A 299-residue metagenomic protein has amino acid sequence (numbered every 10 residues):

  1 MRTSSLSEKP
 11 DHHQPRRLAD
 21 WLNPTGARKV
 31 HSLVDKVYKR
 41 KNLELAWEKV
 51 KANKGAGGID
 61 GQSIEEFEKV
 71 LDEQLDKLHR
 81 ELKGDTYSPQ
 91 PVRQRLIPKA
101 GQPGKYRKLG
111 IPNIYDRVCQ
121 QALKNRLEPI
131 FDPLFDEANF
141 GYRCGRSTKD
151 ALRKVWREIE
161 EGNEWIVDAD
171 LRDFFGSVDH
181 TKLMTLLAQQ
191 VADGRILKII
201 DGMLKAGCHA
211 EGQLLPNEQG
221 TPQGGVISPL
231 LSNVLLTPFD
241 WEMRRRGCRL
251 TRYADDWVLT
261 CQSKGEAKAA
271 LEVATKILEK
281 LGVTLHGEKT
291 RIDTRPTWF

Functional and structural regions predicted by a protein language model:
M1-D72: Non-catalytic, polymerase-adjacent accessory regions of viral genome-replication enzymes
A46-V50, A122, I199-L204: Short alpha-helical scaffolding segments that buttress acidic/His motifs in well-ordered protein cores
W47, G61-A100, Y106: Phosphate/adenylate-binding "loop-and-lid" substructures adjacent to NTP/NAD/dNTP-binding pockets in NTP-dependent
E81-L96, L134-W298: Conserved polymerase palm-domain catalytic core
Q102, D116, K264-G265, F299: Short, glycine-/Ser/Thr-/acidic-enriched flexible segments
I114-Y115, C119-A122, W156, M184: Duplex nucleic acid-engaging cores and interfaces of nucleic-acid transaction enzymes
Q120-A138: Electropositive, glycine- and tryptophan-enriched low-complexity nucleic-acid-binding patches
